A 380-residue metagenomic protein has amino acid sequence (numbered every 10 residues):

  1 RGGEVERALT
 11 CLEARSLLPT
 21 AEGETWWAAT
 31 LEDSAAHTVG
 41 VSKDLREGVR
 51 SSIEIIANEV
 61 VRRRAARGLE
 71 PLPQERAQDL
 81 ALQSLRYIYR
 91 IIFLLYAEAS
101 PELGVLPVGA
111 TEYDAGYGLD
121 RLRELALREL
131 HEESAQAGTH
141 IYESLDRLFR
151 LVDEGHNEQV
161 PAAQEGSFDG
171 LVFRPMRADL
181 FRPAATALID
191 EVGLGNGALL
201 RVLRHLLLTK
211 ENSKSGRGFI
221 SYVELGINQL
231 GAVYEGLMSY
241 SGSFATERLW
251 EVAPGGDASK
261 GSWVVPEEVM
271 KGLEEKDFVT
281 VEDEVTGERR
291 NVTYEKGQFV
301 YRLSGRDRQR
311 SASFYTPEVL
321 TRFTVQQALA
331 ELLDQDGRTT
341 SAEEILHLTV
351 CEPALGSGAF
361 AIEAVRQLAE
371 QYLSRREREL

Functional and structural regions predicted by a protein language model:
R1-I91, L95-A97, P101, G155-F219 (+3 more regions): Short, basic/polar, glycine-containing "phosphate-handling" surface segments that engage DNA
A8-L9, A21, Y96, L103-V105 (+2 more regions): Short helix/loop capping segments that flank catalytic or ligand/cofactor-binding pockets
A35, V39, I220-V223, R310 (+3 more regions): Hydrophobic alpha-helical scaffolding
L45, V49, S84-I88, G226 (+3 more regions): Hydrophobic (often cysteine-bearing) scaffold residues that line and stabilize catalytic clefts of nucleotide/cofactor
G48-E59, R63, Y87-I91, L95-A99 (+10 more regions): Generic, well-ordered alpha-helical scaffold segments in large soluble proteins
R62-E75, E247-P254, W263, E267-E268 (+5 more regions): Short helix/loop segment immediately N-terminal to the Walker
S84, A97, P101-E133, T316-L380: Conserved S-adenosyl-L-methionine
P107-V292: Non-catalytic nucleic-acid substrate-recognition regions in nucleic-acid-modifying enzymes
